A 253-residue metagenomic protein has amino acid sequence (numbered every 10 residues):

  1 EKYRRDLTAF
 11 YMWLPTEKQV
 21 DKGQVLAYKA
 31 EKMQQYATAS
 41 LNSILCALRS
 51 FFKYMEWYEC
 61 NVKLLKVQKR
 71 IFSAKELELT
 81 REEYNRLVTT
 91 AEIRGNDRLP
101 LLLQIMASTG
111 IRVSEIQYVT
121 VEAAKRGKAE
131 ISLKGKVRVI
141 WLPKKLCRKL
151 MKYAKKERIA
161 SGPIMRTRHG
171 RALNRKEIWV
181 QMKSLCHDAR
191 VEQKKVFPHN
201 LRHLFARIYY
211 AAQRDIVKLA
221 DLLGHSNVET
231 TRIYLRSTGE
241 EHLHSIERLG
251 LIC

Functional and structural regions predicted by a protein language model:
E1-C253: Conserved catalytic core of the tyrosine transesterase superfamily
